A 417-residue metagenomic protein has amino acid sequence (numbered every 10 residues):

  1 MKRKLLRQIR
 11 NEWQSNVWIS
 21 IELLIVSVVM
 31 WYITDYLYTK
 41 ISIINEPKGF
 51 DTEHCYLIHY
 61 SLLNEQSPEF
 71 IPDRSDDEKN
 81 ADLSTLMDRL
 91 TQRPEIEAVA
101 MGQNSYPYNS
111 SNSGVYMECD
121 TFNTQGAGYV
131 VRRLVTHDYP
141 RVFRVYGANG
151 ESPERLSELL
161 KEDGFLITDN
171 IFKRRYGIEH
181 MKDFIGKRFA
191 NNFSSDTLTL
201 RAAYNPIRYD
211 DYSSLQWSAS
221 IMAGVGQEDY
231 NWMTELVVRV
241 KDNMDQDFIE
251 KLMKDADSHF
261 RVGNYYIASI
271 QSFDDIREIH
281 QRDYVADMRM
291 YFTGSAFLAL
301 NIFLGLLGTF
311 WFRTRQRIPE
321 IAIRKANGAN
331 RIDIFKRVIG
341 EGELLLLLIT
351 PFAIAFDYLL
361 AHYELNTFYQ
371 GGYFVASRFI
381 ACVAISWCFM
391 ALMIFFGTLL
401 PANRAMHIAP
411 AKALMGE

Functional and structural regions predicted by a protein language model:
K2-R7, K40, I385-E417: C-terminal membrane-exit region of the final transmembrane helix in multipass inner-membrane proteins
R3-R7, L304-E341, H407-E417: Intracellular coupling helices
W13-T39, V285-P319, L346-F356, F389-L392 (+1 more regions): Hydrophobic alpha-helical transmembrane segments of multi-pass inner-membrane transport and secretion
T34-A127, R132: Membrane-proximal extracellular/periplasmic loop immediately following the first transmembrane helix
K40, I58, L90, I96-V99 (+8 more regions): Generic structural signal for small/hydrophobic residues in well-ordered secondary structure, especially within
I43-F50, F356-A384: Short juxtamembrane loops and helix-capping segments at transmembrane helix boundaries of multi-pass membrane proteins
N112-I279: Mid-to-C-terminal secondary-structure elements that act as membrane-proximal/extracytoplasmic interface segments
P319-L365, A381, I385, F389 (+1 more regions): Transmembrane alpha-helical interface segments in multi-pass membrane proteins
